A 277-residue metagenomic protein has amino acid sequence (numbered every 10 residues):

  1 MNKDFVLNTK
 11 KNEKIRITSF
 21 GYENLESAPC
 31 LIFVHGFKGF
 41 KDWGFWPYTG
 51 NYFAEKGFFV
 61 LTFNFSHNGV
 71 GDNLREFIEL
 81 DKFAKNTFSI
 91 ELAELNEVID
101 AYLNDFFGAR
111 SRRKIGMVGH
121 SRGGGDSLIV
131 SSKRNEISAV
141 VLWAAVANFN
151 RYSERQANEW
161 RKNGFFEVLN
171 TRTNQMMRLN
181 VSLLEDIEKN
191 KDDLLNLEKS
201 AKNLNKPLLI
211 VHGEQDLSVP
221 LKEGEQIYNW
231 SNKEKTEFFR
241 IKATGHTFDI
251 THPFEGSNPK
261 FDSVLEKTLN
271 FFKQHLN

Functional and structural regions predicted by a protein language model:
M1-L25, K260: N-terminal cap/lid segment of alpha/beta-hydrolase-fold proteins
N24-N68: Short, surface-exposed "cap/lid" segments of acyl-processing enzymes
W46, K206, P220-W230: Short alpha-helix in the alpha/beta-hydrolase fold that links the catalytic acid
D81-F106: Alpha/beta-hydrolase active-site loop
V98-W160: Primarily recognizes the serine-hydrolase "nucleophile elbow" in alpha/beta-hydrolase and SGNH/GDSL folds
V181-S200, K206: Active-site nucleophile elbow and catalytic-triad environment of alpha/beta-hydrolase enzymes
N203-N205, I210-H212, D216: Short beta-strand/loop motif that positions the catalytic acidic residue of the alpha/beta-hydrolase fold
T244, F248, H252-N277: Catalytic active-site module of serine/aspartate enzymes centered on a nucleophile-bearing elbow/loop
